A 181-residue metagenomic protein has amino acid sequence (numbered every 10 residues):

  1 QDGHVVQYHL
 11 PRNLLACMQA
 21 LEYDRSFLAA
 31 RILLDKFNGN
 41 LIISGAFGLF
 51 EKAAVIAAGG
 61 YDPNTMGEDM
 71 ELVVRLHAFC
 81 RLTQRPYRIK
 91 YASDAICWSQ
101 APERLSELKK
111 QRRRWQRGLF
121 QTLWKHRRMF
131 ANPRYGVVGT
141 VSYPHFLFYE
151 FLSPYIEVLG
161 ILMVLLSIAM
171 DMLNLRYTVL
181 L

Functional and structural regions predicted by a protein language model:
Q1-M66, C80, R113-F120, W124: Long helical/loop segments within the catalytic core of UDP-sugar-dependent glycosyltransferases, especially the large
L14, L72, L105-L108: Hydrophobic side chains within well-formed alpha-helices
F37-N38, P102-L181: Basic/Trp-rich segment in TM-proximal cytosolic loops or flexible interdomain/linker regions
F50, A58, A92, Q100 (+1 more regions): Generic beta-strand/beta-sheet core signal
V55, F79-P86, M172: Secondary-structure transition/capping motifs at alpha-helix termini and the adjoining loop/turn into the next element
E68, L72-R75: Short active-site alpha-helical segment characteristic of glycosyltransferases and processive polysaccharide synthases
Y87-E107: Active-site donor/metal-binding and catalytic loop motifs of nucleotide-sugar-dependent glycosylation enzymes
